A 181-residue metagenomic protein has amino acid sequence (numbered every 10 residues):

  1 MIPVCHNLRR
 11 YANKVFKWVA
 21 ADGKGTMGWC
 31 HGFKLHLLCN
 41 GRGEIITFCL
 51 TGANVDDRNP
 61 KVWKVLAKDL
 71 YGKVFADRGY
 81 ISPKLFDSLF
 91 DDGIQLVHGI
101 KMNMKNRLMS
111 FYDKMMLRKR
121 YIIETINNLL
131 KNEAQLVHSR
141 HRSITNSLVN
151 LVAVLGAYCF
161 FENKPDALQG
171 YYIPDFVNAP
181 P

Functional and structural regions predicted by a protein language model:
M1-K101, L155: Polybasic low-complexity intrinsically disordered regions
R10-Y11, S88, Q135, F161 (+1 more regions): Single-residue recognition of alpha-helix boundary sites
K24-G28, K105-M109, L129-A134, L168-P181: Short, surface-exposed, charge-dense and proline/glycine-enriched linear segments
G25-G28, R140-L151: Structural motif
D57, K119, L148, V152: Hydrophobic (often cysteine-bearing) scaffold residues that line and stabilize catalytic clefts of nucleotide/cofactor
K73, R78-T145: Helix-centered, glycine/charged polyanion-binding patches within enzymatic domains that contact phosphate-containing
V149-P181: C-terminal domain-tail junction helix/linker
